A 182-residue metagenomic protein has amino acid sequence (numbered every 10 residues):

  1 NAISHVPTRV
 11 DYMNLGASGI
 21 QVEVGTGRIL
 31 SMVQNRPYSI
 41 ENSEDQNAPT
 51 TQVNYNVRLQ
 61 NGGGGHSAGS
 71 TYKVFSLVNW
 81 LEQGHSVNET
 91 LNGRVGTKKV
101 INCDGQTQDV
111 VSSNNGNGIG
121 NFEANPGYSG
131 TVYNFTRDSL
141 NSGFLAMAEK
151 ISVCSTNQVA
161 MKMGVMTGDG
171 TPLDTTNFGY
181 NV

Functional and structural regions predicted by a protein language model:
A2-Y72, N79-Y133, D138-S139, G164-N181: Short pre-catalytic segments that frame enzyme active sites
F75, N134, L145-A146, Q158: Extended, charge-rich, low-hydrophobicity segments
G84, I151-S152: Short loop segments at secondary-structure junctions
G105, A146-M147: Thr-Gly-centered strand-to-loop micro-motif
R137-F144, S152: Substrate-binding/charge-relay-adjacent region of secreted/lumenal peptidase catalytic domains
S152-D169: Short, charged, amphipathic alpha-helices and their helix-cap/turn boundaries
